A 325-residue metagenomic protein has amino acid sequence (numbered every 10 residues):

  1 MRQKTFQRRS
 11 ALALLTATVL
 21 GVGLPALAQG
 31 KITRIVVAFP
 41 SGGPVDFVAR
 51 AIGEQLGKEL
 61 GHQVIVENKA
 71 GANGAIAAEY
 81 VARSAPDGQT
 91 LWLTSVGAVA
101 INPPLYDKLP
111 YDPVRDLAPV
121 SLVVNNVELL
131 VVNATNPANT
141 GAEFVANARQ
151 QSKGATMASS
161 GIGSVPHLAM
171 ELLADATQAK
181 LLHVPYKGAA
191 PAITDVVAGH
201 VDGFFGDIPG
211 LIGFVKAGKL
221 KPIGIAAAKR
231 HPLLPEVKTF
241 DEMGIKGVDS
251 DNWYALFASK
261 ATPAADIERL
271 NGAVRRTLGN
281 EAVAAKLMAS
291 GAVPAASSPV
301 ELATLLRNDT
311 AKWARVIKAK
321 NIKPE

Functional and structural regions predicted by a protein language model:
R2, I32, K216, E242 (+1 more regions): An extracytoplasmic/periplasmic, membrane-proximal ligand-sensing/linker region
F6-A13: N-terminal export leaders
G23-P25: N-terminal signal peptide c-region/cleavage motif recognized by signal peptidases
L27-R115, G154-A155, I162, Q178-F205 (+2 more regions): N-terminal (or domain-start) structured segment
R83-Q89, V96, P104-P191, F240 (+1 more regions): Hinge/capping helix and adjacent helix->loop/strand transition within the periplasmic-binding protein
N125, L211-G279, N308-A311: C-terminal lobe and pocket-closing loops of periplasmic/extracytoplasmic Venus-flytrap solute-binding proteins
